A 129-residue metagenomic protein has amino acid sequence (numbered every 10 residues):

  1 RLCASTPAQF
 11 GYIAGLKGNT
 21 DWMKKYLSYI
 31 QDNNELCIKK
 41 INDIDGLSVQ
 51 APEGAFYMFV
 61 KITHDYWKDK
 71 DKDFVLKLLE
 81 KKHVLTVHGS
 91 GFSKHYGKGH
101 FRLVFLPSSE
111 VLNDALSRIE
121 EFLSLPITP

Functional and structural regions predicted by a protein language model:
R1-P129: PLP-dependent class I/II
